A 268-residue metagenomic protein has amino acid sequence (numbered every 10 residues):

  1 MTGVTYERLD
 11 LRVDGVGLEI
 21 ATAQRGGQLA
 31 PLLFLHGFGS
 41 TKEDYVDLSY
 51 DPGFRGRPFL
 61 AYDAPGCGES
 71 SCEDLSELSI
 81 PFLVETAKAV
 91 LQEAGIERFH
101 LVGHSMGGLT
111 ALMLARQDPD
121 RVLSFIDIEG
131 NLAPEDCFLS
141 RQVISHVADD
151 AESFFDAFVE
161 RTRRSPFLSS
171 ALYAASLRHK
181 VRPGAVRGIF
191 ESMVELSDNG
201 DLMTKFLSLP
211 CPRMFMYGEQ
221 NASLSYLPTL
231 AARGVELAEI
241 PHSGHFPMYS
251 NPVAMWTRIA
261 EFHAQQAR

Functional and structural regions predicted by a protein language model:
M1-E19: N-terminal cap/lid segment of alpha/beta-hydrolase-fold proteins
G15-V16, F54-R55, L60-V102, M106 (+1 more regions): Active-site loop/oxyanion-hole signature of alpha/beta-hydrolase fold enzymes
V16-E69: Conserved HGGG/HGGXW glycine-rich cap/lid loop of the alpha/beta-hydrolase fold
D44-V46, S70-S76, D136-L139, L227: Conserved catalytic-core motifs of eukaryotic protein kinase domains, centered on the activation segment
L112-R116, V122-F154: Flexible "cap/lid" loop of the alpha/beta hydrolase fold
C137-F138, E152-S208: Conserved alpha/beta-hydrolase catalytic His-Asp/Glu region
A185-E239, M248: Conserved serine/cysteine hydrolase catalytic core
V235-R268: Catalytic active-site module of serine/aspartate enzymes centered on a nucleophile-bearing elbow/loop
